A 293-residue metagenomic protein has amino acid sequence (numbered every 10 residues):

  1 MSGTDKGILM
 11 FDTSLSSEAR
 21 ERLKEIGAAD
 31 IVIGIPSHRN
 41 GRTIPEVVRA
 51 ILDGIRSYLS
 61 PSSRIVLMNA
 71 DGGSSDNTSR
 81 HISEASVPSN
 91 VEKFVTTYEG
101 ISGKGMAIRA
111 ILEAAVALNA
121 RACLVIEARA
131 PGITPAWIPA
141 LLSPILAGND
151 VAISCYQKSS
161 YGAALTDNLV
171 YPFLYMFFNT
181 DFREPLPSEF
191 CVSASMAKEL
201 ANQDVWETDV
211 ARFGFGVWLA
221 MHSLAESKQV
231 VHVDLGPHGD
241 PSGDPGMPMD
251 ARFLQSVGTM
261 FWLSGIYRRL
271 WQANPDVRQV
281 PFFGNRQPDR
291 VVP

Functional and structural regions predicted by a protein language model:
M1-D53: N-proximal low-complexity "stem/linker" segments adjacent to membrane-targeting elements
S2-I8, A29, L254, G258-P293: Terminal low-complexity segments of carbohydrate-biosynthetic enzymes
R49-S63: Short, acidic, metal-binding catalytic loop of nucleotide-sugar glycosyltransferases
A70-R80: A conserved acidic beta->alpha catalytic loop
E84, M106-A122: Active-site nucleotide-sugar/metal-binding loop of Leloir-type enzymes
A120-P131: Short beta-strand-to-loop acidic/aromatic patch adjacent to the donor-nucleotide binding site
I133-C155: Conserved donor-nucleotide/metal-binding helix-loop-beta segment in metal-dependent transferases, i.e., the alpha-helix
A152-A164: Short beta-strand-to-loop element that shapes/binds the nucleotide-sugar donor at the catalytic cleft/hinge
